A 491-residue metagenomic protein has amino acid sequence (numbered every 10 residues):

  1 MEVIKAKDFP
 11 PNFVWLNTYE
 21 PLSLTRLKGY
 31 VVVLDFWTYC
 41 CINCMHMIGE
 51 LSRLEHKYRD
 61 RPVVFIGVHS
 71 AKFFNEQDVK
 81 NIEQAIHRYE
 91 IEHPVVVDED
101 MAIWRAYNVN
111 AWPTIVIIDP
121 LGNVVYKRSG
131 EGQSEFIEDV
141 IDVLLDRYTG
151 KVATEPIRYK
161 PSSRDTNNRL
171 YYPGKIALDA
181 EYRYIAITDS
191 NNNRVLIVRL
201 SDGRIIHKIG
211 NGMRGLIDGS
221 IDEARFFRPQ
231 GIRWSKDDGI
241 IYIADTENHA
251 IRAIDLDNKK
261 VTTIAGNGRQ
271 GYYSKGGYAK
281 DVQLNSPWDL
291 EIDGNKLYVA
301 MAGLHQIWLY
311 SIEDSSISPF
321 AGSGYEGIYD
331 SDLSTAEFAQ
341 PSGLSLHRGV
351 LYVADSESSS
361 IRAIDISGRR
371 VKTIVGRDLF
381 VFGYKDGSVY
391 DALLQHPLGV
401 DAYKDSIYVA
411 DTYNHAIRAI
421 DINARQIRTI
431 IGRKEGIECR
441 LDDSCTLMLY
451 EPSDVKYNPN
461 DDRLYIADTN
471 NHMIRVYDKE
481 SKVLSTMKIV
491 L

Functional and structural regions predicted by a protein language model:
M1-L24: N-terminal "domain-start" segment that seeds a small globular fold
S23-I42, F65: Short active-site neighborhood of thiol/selenol oxidoreductases, capturing the structured segment around
H46-R88, E99-I103: Structural microenvironment flanking redox-active thiols in thiol-disulfide oxidoreductases
E83-A111, V116-I118: Short, internal strand/loop/helix patches that form the active-site neighborhood or redox-interaction surface
P120-K175: Thiol-/selenol-based redox modules, centered on thioredoxin-like and closely related oxidoreductase domains
T154-G174, D202-R228, K260-S286, S316-Q340 (+3 more regions): Gly/Pro-rich loop segments of beta-rich domains
L178-Y182, W234-D238, I292-G294, L346-R348 (+2 more regions): Residue-level detector of Asp-centered blade-edge/turn motifs that repeat once per structural unit in beta-propeller
A186-N191, I241-T246, V299-G303, V353-S356 (+2 more regions): Conserved beta-strand positions in repeat-built beta-propeller and related beta-rich domains
